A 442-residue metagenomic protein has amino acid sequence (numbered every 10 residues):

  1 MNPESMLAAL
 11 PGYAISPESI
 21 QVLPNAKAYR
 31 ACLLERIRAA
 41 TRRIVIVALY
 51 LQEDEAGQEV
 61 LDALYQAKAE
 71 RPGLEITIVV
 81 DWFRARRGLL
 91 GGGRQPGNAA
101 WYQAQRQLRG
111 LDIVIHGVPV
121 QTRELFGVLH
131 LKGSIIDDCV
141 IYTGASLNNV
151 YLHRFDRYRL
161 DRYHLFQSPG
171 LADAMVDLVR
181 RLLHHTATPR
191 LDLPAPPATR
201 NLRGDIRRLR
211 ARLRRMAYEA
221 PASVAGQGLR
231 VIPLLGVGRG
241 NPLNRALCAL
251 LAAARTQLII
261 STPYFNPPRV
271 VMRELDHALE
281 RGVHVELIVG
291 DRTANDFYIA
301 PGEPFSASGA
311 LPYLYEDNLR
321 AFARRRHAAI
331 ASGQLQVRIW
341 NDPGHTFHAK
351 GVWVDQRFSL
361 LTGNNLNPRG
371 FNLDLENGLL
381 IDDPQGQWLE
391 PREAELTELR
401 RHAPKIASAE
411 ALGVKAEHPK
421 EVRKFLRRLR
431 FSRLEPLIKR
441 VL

Functional and structural regions predicted by a protein language model:
A8-A39, D54-A254, Y264, T293-D355 (+1 more regions): HKD-type phospholipase D/PLD-like phosphodiesterase module
R43, E75-T77, Q257, E280 (+1 more regions): Residues at the starts of beta-strands that form the adenosine-phosphate
V45-I46, L258-T262, R338-I339: Short catalytic-loop micro-motif centered on adjacent basic/acidic residues
Y50: Gly/serine-rich nucleotide phosphate-binding loop at the start of the catalytic core of nucleotide/ADP-ribose-handling
I141-G144, I288, L360-N364: Beta-strand scaffold of nucleotide-dependent catalytic cores
R180-R181, E274-H277, L396: Short, solvent-exposed amphipathic alpha-helical segments in soluble enzyme and RNA/protein-processing domains
A329-L442: Long, C-terminal catalytic modules of enzymes
